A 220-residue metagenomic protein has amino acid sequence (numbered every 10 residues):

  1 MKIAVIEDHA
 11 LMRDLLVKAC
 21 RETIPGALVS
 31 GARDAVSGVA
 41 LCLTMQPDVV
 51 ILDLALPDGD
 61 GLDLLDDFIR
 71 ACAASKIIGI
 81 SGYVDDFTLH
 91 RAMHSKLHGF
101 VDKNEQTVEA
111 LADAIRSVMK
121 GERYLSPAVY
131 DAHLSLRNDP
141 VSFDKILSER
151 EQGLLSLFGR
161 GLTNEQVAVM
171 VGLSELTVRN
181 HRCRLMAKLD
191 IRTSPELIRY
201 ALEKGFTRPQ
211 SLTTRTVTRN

Functional and structural regions predicted by a protein language model:
E7: Conserved acidic carboxylate
G31-V49: Acidic, metal-coordinating helix/loop segments flanking the phosphotransfer/catalytic sites of two-component signaling
D53-L54, S81: Active-site residues of response regulator receiver
P57: The feature encodes the CheY-like receiver
L62-A74: Short amphipathic alpha-helix used as the core "switch/output" element in two-component signaling
L89-K145, E149, G153, F206-T207: Short, flexible helix-to-coil linker/hinge segments that flank and couple to helix-turn-helix
G161-E196: Recognition helix of helix-turn-helix DNA-binding domains
M186-N220: Basic, Lys/Arg-enriched C-terminal extension of HTH/homeodomain DNA-binding domains
